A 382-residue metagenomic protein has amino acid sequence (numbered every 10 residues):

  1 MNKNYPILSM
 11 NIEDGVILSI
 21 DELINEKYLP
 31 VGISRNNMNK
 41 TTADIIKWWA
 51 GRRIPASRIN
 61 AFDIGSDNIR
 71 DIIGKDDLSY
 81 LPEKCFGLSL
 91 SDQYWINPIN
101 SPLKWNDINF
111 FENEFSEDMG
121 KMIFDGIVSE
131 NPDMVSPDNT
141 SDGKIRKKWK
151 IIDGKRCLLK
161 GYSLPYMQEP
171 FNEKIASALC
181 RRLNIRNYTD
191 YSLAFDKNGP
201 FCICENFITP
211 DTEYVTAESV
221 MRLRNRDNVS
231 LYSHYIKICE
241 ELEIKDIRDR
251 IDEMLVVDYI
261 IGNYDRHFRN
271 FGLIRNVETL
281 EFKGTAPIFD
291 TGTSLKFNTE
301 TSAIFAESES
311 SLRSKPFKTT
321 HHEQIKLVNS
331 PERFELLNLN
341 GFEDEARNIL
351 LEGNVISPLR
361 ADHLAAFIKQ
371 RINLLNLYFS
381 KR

Functional and structural regions predicted by a protein language model:
M1-V256, I260-I261, I274-R382: Phosphate/dinucleotide-binding and metal-coordinating scaffold of catalytic cores in nucleotide-dependent enzymes
I261-G262, H267: Extracellular C-type lectin-like domains
H267, G272-I274: Conserved protein-kinase catalytic-loop segment immediately C-terminal to the catalytic Asp of the HRD motif
